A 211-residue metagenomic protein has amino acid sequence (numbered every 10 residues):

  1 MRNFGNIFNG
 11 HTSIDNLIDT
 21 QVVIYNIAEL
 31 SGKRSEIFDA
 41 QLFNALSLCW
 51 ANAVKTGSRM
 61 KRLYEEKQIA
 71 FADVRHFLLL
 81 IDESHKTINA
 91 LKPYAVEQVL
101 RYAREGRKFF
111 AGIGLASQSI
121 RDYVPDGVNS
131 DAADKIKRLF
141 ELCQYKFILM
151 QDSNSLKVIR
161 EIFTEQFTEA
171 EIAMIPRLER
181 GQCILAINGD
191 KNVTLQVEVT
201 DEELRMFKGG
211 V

Functional and structural regions predicted by a protein language model:
M1-A111, L185-I187: P-loop NTPase motor domains
T12, Q21, E179, D201-E203: Solvent-exposed, flexible loop/coil residues
S13, A28-S31, S84-K86, I120-R121 (+3 more regions): Short, glycine-/Ser/Thr-/acidic-enriched flexible segments
Q41-N44, F163-T164, E202: Short, solvent-exposed amphipathic alpha-helical segments in soluble enzyme and RNA/protein-processing domains
E65, I69, A170-A173, E202-R205: Polar/charged alpha-helical tracts
L91, A95-E198: Conserved ATP-driven motor cores of ASCE-family P-loop NTPases powering translocation/secretion/packaging/pilus
V197-V211: Charge-patterned, long linear interaction tracts outside catalytic cores
